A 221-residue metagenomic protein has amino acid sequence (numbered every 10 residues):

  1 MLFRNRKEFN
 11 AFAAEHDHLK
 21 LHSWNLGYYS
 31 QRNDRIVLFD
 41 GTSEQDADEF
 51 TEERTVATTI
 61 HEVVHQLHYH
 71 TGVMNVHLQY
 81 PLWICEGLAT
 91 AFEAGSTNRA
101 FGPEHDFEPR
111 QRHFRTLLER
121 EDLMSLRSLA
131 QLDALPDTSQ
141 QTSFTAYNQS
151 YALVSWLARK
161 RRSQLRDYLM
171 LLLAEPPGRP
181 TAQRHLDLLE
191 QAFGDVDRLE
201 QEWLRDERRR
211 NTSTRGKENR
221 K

Functional and structural regions predicted by a protein language model:
M1-L2, R35-L38: Ordered hydrophobic segments in well-structured contexts
M1-N10, P81-E86: Acidic helix-start/capping segments at beta-turn-to-alpha-helix junctions
F3-K7, G41-S43, V63, A94-T97: Solvent-exposed coil/turn segments that connect beta secondary-structure elements in extracytoplasmic/periplasmic
R4-E8, G27, F50, T55-I60 (+1 more regions): A generic short-segment signal for beta-strand/edge and adjacent turn/coil regions
E8-A14, D46-D48, R99: Short, solvent-exposed loop/turn elements at domain surfaces
L19-I36, R54, N75-K221: Acidic/His/Gly-enriched intrinsically disordered linker/tail segments that often contain short helix/coil "MoRF-like"
L38-T59, G72-Y80: Short pre-active-site segment immediately N-terminal to the catalytic Zn-binding motif
A57-H70, A89-T90, V154: Active-site recognition of the HExxH zinc-binding catalytic motif
